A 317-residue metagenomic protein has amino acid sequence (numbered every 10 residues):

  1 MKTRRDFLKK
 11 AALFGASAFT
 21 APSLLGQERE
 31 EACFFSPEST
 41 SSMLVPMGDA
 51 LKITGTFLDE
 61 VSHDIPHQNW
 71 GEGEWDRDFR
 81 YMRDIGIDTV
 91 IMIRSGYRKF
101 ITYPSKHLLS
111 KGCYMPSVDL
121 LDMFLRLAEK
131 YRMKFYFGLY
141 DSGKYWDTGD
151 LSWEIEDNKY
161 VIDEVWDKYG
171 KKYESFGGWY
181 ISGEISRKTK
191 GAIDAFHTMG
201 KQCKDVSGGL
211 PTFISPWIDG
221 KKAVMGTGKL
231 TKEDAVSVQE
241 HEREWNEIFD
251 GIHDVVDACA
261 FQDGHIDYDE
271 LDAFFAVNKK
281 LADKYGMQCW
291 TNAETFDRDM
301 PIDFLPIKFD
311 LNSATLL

Functional and structural regions predicted by a protein language model:
M1, P22-G48: C-terminal segment of N-terminal export signals and the immediately downstream linker at the start of the mature
T3-R4, P22, K171, S175: Generic detector of short, well-ordered, non-transmembrane alpha-helical segments enriched in hydrophobic residues
R4, A11-A12, E30-E31, C289-W290: Residue-level detector of intrinsically disordered/flexible regions characterized by low predicted structural confidence
D6-Q27: N-terminal export signals
S39-L317: Glycan-processing catalytic domains of CAZymes
